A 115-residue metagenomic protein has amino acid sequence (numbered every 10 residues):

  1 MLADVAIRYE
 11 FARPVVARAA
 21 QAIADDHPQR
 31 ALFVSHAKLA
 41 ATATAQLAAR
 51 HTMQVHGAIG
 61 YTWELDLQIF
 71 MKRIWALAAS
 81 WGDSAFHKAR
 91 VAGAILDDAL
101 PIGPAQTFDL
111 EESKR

Functional and structural regions predicted by a protein language model:
M1-R115: Alpha-helical interface subdomain recognition
